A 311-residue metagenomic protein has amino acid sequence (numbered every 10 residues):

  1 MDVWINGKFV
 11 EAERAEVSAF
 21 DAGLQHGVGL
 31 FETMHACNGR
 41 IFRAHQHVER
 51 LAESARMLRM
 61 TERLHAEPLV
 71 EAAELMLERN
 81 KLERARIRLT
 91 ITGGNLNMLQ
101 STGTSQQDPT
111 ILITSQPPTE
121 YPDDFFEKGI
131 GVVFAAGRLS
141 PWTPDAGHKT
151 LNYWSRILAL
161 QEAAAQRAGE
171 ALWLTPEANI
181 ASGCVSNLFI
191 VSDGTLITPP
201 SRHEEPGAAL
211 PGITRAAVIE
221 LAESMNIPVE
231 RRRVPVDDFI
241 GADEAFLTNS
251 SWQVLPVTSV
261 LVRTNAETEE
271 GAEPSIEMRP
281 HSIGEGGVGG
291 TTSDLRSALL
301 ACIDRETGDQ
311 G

Functional and structural regions predicted by a protein language model:
M1-L172, P176-N179, P206-G207, I219-G311: Conserved alpha/beta cores of soluble small-molecule-handling proteins
N179-E205, P211: Glycine- and Gly-Pro-enriched alpha-helical subdomains that act as flexible, kink-prone "lid/hinge" or packing modules
G212-A217: Feature captures the catalytic cores and cofactor-binding loops of soluble hydro-lyases/lyases that act on carboxylate
